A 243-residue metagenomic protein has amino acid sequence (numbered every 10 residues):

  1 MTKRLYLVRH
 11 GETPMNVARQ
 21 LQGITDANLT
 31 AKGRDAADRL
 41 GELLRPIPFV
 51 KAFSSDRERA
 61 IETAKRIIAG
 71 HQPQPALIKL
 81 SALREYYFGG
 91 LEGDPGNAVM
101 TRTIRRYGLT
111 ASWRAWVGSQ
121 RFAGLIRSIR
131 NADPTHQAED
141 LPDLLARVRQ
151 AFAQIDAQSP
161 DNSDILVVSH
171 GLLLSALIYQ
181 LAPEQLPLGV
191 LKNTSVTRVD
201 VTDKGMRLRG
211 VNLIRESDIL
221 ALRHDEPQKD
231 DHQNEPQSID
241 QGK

Functional and structural regions predicted by a protein language model:
M1-F49, R57, K65, A69-G70 (+3 more regions): An N-terminal RHG(E/S)-centered segment typical of histidine phosphatases
M1-K3, Y86-A98, P142, D156-A157 (+2 more regions): Acidic, low-complexity terminal tails and accessory targeting/binding regions of phosphate-metabolizing enzymes
H10, S81-A82, H170: Active-site glycine-centered loops adjacent to acidic/histidine catalytic or metal-binding residues that shape
D38-R45, R149-A157, I178: Generic structural signal for well-ordered alpha-helical scaffold segments
G41-R114, G205: Phosphate-coordination/substrate-recognition cap region in phosphate-metabolizing enzymes
S54-S55, A146, V168-S169: Short beta-strand scaffold positions
R105-D143, E235: Short glycine/proline- and acidic residue-enriched helix-loop micro-motifs that form flexible lids or anion-recognition
A132-P160: A mid-sequence, solvent-exposed acidic-amphipathic segment
